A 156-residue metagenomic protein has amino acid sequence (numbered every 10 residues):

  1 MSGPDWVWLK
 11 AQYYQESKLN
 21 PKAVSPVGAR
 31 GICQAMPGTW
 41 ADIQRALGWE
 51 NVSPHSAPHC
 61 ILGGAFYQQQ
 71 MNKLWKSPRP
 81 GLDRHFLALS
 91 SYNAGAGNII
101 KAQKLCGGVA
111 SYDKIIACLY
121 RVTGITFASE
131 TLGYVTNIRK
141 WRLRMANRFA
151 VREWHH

Functional and structural regions predicted by a protein language model:
S2, G38-F66, Q70-H156: Non-catalytic cell-wall polysaccharide-engagement segments
P4-L9, Y14, V27-R30, R84-H85 (+1 more regions): Extracytoplasmic
L9, S17-K18, P37, H59: Acidic/His-rich structured neighborhood in mature extracellular/periplasmic domains
Q15-E16, Y67: Amphipathic alpha-helical interface segments
E16-V24: Conserved alpha-helical segments that form or flank metal/cofactor-binding pockets of metalloenzymes
A23-P26, S90: Short, flexible coil/turn micro-motifs enriched in small/turn-prone residues
S25-I32, M36-T39, I43: Active-site cradle of extracellular carbohydrate-active enzymes
